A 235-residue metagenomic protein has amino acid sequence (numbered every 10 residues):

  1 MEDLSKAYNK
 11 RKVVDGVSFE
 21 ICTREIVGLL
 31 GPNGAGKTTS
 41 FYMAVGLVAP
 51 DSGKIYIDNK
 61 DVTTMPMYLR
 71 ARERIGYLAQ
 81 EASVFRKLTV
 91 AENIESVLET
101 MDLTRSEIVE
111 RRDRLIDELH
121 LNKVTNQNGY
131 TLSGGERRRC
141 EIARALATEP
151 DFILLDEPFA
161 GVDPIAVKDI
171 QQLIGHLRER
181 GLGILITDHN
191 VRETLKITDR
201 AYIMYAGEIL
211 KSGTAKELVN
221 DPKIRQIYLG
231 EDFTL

Functional and structural regions predicted by a protein language model:
L30-P32: The feature captures the beta-strand-to-loop junction immediately N-terminal to the Walker
V45: Helix-to-loop junction immediately C-terminal to a conserved catalytic motif
D61-G76, E81, R105-V109, L218-P222: ABC ATPase NBD coupling module
E95, S106-V124, Q171-G175: Conserved ABC ATPase "signature" region
N128-L132, E136: Conserved ABC ATPase signature
E149: Conserved catalytic motifs of ABC-family nucleotide-binding domains
I153-E157: Catalytic Walker B motif of ABC-type/P-loop ATPase nucleotide-binding domains
